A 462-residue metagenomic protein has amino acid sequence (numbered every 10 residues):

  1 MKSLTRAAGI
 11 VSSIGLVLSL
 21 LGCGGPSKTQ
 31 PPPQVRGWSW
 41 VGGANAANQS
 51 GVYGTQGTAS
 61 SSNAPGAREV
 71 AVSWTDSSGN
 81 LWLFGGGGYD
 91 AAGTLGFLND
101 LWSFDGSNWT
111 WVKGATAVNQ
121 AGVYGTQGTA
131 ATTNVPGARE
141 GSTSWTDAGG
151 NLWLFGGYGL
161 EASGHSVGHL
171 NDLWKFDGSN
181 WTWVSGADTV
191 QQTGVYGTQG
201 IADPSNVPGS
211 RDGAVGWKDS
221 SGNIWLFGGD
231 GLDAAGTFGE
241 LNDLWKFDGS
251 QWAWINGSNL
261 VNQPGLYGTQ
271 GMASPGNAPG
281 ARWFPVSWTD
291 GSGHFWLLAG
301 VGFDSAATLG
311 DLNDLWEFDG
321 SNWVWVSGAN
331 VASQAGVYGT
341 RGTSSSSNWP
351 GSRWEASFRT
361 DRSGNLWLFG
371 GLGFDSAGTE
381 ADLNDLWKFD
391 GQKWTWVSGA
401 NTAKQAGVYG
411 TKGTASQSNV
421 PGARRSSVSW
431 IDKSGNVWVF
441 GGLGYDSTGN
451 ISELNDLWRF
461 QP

Functional and structural regions predicted by a protein language model:
M1-T5: N-terminal secretory signal peptides that target proteins for export/translocation
A7, V11-R36: Bacterial Sec-dependent N-terminal signal peptides
P26-P462: Kelch-like beta-propeller repeat domains
